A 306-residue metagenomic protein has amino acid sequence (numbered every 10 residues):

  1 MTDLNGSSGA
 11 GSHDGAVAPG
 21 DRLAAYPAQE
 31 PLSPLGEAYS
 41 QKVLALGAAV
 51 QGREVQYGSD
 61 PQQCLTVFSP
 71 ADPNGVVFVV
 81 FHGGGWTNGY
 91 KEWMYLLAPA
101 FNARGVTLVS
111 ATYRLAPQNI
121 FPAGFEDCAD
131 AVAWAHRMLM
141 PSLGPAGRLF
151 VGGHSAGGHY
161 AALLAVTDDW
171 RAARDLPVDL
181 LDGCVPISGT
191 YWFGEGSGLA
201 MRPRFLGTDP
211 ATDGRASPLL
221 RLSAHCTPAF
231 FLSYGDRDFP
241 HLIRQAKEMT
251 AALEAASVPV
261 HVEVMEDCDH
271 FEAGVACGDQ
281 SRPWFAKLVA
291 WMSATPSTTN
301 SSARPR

Functional and structural regions predicted by a protein language model:
A18-D72: N-terminal cap/lid segment of alpha/beta-hydrolase-fold proteins
L44, G189-R221: Mobile cap/lid helix-loop segments that gate and shape the active-site cleft of serine hydrolases
G75-G84: Short beta-strand element of the alpha/beta-hydrolase
G89-A98, V109-R148, A276-D279: Catalytic nucleophile-loop/oxyanion-hole region of alpha/beta-hydrolase and closely related hydrolase-like folds
D130-G198: Primarily recognizes the serine-hydrolase "nucleophile elbow" in alpha/beta-hydrolase and SGNH/GDSL folds
F231-F239: Conserved strand-to-loop "acid loop" that flanks and positions the catalytic carboxylate
S233, K247-T250, E254-R306: C-terminal catalytic histidine-bearing segment of alpha/beta-hydrolase fold enzymes
F239-K247: Conserved alpha/beta-hydrolase "acid-adjacent" motif
